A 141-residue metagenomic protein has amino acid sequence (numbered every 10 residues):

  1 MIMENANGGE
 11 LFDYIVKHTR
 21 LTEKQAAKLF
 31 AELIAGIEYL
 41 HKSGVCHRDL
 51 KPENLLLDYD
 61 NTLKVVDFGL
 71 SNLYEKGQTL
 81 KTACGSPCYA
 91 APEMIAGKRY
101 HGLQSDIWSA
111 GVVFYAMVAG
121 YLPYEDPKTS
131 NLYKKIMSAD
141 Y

Functional and structural regions predicted by a protein language model:
M1-E10: Conserved short submotifs of the Hanks-type protein kinase catalytic core that shape the nucleotide-binding pocket
F12-L21: AlphaC helix of the protein kinase catalytic domain
L29-F30: Activation segment signature within eukaryotic-like protein kinase domains
H41-L57: Catalytic-loop of the protein kinase fold
M94-Q104: Conserved end of the kinase activation segment
A119-L122: Structural helix C-cap motif within protein kinase domains
